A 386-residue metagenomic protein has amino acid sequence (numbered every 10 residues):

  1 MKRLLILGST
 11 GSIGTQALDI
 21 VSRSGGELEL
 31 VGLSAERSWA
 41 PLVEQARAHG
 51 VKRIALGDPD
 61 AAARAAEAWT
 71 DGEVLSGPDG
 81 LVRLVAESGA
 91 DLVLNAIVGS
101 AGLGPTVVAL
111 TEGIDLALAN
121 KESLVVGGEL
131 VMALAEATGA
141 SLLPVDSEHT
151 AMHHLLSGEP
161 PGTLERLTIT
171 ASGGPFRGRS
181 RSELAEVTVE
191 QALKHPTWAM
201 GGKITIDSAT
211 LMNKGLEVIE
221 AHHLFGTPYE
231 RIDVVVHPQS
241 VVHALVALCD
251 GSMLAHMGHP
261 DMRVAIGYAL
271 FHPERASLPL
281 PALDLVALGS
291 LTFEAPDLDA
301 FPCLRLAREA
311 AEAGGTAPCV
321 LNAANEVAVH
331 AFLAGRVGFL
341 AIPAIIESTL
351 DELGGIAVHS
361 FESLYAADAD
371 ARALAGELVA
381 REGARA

Functional and structural regions predicted by a protein language model:
M1-A386: Catalytic, metal-anchored helix/loop core of enzyme active sites in primary metabolism
